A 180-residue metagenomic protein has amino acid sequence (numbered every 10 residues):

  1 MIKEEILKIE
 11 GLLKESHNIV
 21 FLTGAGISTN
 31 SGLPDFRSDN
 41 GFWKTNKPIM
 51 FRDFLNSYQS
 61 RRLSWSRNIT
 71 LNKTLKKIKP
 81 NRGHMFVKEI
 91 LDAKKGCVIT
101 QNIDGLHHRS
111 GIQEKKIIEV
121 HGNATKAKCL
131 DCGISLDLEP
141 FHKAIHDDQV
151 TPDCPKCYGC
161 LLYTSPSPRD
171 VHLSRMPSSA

Functional and structural regions predicted by a protein language model:
M1-R169: Conserved catalytic core of sirtuin-type NAD+-dependent deacylases
P168-D170, S174-A180: Positively charged, low-complexity/disordered segments
